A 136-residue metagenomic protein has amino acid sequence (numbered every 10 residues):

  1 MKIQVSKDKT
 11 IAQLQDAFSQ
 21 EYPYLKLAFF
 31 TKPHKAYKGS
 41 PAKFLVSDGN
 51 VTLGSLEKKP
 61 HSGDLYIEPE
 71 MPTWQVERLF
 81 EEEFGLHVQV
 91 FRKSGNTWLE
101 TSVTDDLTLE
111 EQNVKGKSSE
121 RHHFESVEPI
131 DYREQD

Functional and structural regions predicted by a protein language model:
M1-K58, M71: Acidic (E/D-rich), amphipathic helical modules within compact regulatory domains
Q4, Q13-Q15, Q20, Q75 (+3 more regions): Residue-identity detector for glutamine
A42-P129: Short, solvent-exposed interaction modules
P129, R133-D136: Eukaryotic proline-rich, low-complexity intrinsically disordered regions that serve as modular docking/scaffold
